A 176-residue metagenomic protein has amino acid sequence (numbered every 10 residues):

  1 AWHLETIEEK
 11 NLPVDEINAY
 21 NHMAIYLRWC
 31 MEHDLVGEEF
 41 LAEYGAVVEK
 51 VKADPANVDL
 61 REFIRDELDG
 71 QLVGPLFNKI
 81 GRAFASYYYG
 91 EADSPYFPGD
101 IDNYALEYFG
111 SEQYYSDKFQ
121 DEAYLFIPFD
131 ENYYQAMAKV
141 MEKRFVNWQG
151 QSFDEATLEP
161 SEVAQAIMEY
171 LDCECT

Functional and structural regions predicted by a protein language model:
A1-L68, L72, L76: N-terminal low-complexity, intrinsically disordered segments
H22, A105-G110, Y114-K118, E122-A123 (+4 more regions): Non-catalytic recognition/regulatory regions in large multidomain proteins
A42-K50, A83, A156, P160: A sequence-level detector of short, solvent-exposed, charge-rich linear segments
N57-A136, V140: Amphipathic protein-protein interaction modules
Q135-C175: Glycine-rich, aromatic-bearing surface loops/beta-hairpins
